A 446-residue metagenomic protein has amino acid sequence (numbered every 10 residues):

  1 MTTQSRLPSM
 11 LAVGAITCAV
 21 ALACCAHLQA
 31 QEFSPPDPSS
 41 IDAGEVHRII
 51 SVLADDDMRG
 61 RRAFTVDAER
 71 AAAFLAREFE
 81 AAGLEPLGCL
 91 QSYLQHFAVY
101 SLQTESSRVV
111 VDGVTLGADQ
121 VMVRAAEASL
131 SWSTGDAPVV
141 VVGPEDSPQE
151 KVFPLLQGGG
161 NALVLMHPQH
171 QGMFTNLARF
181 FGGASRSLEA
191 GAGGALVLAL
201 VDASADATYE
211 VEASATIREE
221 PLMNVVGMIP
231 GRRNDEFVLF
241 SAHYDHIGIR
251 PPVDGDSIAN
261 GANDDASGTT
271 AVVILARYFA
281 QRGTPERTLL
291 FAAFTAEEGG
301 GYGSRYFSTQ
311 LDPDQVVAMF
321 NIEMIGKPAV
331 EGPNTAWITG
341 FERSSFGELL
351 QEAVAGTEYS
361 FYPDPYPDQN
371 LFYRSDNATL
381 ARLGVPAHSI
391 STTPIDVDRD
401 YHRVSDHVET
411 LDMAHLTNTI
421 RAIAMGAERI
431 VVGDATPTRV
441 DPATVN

Functional and structural regions predicted by a protein language model:
V13-C24: Bacterial N-terminal signal peptides
L28-P86, I229-P230, D235, V440: N-terminal hydrophobic or amphipathic helices/low-complexity stretches enriched in small/hydrophobic/Pro/Gly
F33-S40, D56-V66, P138-P144, A213-A215 (+5 more regions): Second-shell loop/turn segments in exported
I41, E45-R48, V52, V66-E78 (+12 more regions): Extracytoplasmic/secreted proteins, especially bacterial periplasmic and envelope-associated proteins
R59-P154, G160-A162: Noncatalytic luminal/extracellular "stalk/propeptide" segments of secretory-pathway proteins
L116, R124-T134, A178-G261, I274-R277 (+2 more regions): Soluble metallo-hydrolase cores and metallopeptidase-like ectodomains found primarily in the secretory/periplasmic
T284, F294-D398: Metal-dependent peptidase/peptidase-like ectodomains
V397-N446: His/Asp/Glu-rich mid-to-C-terminal helical/loop segments that flank catalytic regions of hydrolases
